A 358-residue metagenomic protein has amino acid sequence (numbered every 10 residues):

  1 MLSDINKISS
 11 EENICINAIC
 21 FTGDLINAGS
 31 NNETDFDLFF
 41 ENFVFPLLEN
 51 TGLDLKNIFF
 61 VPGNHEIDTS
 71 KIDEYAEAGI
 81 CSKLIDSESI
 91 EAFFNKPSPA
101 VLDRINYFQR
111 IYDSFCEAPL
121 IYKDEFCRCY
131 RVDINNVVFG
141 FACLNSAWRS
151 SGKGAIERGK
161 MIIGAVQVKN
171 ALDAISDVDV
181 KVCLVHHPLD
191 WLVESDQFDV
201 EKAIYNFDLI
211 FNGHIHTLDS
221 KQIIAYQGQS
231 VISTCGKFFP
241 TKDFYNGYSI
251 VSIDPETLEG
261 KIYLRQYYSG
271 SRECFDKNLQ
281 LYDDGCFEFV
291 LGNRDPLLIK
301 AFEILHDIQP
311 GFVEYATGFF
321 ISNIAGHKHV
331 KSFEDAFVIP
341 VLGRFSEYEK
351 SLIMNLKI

Functional and structural regions predicted by a protein language model:
M1-L38, L47-K56, D68-T69, N170-D177: N-terminal active-site segment of His-dependent metallophosphoesterases
I19, D24, F39, G63 (+4 more regions): Divalent metal-coordination and catalytic microenvironments
I26-S30, F60-Y75, S151-G152, H187-S195 (+2 more regions): Active-site environment of divalent metal-dependent phosphoester hydrolases
L48-K123: Active-site neighborhood of divalent metal-dependent phosphoester bond hydrolases
E91-V178: Binuclear metal-dependent hydrolase catalytic cores centered on His/Asp/Glu-rich metal-binding motifs
N136, D190-I262: Conserved beta-sheet core of the metallophosphoesterase superfamily
S146-I215, S220: Active-site-proximal segments of metal-dependent phosphoesterases and phosphodiesterases across multiple
I253-L356: A short C-terminal boundary segment appended to hydrolase-like catalytic domains
